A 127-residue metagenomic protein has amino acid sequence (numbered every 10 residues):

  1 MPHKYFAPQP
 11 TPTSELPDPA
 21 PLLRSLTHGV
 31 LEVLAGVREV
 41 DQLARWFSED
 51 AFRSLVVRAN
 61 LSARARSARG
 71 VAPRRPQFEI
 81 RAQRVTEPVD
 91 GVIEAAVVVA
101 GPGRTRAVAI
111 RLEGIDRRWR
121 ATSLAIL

Functional and structural regions predicted by a protein language model:
M1-A51, L55: N-terminal, charged amphipathic alpha-helical interaction modules
M1-S25, A63-S67, A72-I80, V85-V92 (+3 more regions): Juxtamembrane and targeting peptides
D41-P76: Short solvent-exposed beta->alpha transition segments
T86-E87, A100, E113: Well-ordered beta-strand positions
E94-A100: Short beta-strand segments that buttress and anchor functional surface loops
A100, L124-L127: Short, solvent-exposed aromatic-acidic interface loops
A100-A107: Short, highly charge-biased, low-complexity peptide segments
V108-W119: A short, surface-exposed beta-strand/turn
